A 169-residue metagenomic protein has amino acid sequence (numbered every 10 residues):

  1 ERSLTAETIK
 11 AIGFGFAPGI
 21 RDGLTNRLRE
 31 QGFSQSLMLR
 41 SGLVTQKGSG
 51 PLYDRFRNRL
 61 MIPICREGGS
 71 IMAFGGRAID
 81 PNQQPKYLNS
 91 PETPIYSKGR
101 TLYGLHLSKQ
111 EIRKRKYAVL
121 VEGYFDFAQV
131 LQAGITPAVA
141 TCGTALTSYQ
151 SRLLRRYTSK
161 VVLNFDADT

Functional and structural regions predicted by a protein language model:
E1-P18: Conserved alpha/beta enzyme-core scaffolds, especially Rossmann-like or related mixed alpha/beta domains that build
K10, T141, N164: Conserved residues at the C-terminal ends of beta-strands
I12-F14, Q31, L163: Short non-domain terminal segments
I20-V161: Phosphate-handling DNA/RNA-contact segment within nucleic-acid enzymes
D166-T169: Phosphate/diphosphate-binding loops
